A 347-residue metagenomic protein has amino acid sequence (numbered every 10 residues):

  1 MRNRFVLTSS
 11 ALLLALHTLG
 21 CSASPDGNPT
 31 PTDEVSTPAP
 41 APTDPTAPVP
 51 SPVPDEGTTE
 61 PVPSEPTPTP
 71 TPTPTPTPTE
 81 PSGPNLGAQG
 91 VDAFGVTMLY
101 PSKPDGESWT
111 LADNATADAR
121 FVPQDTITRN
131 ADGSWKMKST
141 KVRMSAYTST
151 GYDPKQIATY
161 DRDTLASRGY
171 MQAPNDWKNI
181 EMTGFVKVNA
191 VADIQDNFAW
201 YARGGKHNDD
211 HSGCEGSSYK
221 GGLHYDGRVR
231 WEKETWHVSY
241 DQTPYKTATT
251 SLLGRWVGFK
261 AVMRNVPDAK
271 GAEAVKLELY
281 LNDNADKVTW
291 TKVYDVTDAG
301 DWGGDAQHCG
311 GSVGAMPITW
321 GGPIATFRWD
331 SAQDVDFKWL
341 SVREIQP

Functional and structural regions predicted by a protein language model:
M1-P31: Sec-dependent N-terminal signal peptides
C21-P81: Ser/Thr-rich, Pro/Gly/Ala-heavy low-complexity intrinsically disordered linkers and tails of secreted extracellular
E80-Q124, T128, W177, A190-V191 (+3 more regions): Extracellular glycan-recognition regions
G83-L111, A190-D193, T297-P347: Ligand-recognition surfaces built from glycine- and aromatic
V122, I127-H237, R328, V342-P347: Secretory/extracellular carbohydrate-interaction modules and structurally similar beta-sandwich "look-alikes"
A173-P174, Y245-R255, R264-A269, W329-S331: Exposed beta-sheet edge/beta-hairpin loop segments within beta-rich domains
W200, H207-K220, Y240-Y245, A269-A272 (+1 more regions): Glycine- and acidic/polar-rich repeat regions and solenoidal domains
L252-W302: Carbohydrate-binding surfaces in secreted/extracellular proteins
